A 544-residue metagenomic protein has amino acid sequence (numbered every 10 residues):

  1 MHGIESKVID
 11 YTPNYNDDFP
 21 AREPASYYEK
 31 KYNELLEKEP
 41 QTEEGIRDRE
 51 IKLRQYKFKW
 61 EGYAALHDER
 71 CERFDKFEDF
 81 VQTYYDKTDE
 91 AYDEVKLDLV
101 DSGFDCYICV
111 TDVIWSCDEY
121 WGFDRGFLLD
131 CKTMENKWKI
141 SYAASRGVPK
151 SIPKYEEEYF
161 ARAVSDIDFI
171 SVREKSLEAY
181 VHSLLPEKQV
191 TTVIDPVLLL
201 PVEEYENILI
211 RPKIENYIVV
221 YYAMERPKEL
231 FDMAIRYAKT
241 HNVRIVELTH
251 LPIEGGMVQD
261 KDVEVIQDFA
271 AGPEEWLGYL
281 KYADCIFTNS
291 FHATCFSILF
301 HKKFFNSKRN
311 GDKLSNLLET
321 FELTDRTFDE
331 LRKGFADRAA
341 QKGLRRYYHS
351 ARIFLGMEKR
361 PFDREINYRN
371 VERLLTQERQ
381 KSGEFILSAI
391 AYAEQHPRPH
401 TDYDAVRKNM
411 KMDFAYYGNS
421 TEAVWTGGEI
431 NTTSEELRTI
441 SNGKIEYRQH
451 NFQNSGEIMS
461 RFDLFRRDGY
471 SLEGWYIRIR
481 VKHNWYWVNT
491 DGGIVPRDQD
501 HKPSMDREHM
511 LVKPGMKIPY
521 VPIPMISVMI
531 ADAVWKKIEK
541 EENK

Functional and structural regions predicted by a protein language model:
M1-T401: Active-site anion-handling motifs in enzyme catalytic cores
Q395, N543-K544: Bacterial/eukaryotic Sec-type N-terminal signal peptides
D402-N543: Catalytic toxin/effector domains delivered as secreted proteins or via bacterial secretion systems
